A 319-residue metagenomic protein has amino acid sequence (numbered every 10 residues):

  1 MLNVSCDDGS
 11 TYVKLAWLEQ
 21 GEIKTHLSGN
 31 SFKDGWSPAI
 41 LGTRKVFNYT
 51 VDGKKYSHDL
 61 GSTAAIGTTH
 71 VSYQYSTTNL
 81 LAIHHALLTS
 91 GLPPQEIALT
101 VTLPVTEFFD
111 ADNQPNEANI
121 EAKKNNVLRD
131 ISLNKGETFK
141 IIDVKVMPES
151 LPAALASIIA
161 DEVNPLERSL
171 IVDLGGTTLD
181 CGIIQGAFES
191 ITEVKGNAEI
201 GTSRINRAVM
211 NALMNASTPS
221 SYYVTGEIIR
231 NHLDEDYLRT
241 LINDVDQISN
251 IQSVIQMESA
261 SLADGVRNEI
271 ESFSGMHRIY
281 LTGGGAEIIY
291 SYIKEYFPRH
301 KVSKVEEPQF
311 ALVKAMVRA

Functional and structural regions predicted by a protein language model:
M1-I171, F188-T202, L233-A319: Nucleotide/phosphate-binding catalytic cleft detector across ATP-hydrolyzing and phosphate-transferring enzymes
S169-L170, T177-G182: Conserved active-site beta-strand-loop modules that form the wall/rim of enzyme catalytic pockets and either contain
G182-Y222: Glycine-rich phosphate-binding loop plus the immediately following alpha-helix
A216-L241: Conserved, helical-rich catalytic subdomain that frames metal- and/or nucleotide-binding sites in enzyme alpha/beta
